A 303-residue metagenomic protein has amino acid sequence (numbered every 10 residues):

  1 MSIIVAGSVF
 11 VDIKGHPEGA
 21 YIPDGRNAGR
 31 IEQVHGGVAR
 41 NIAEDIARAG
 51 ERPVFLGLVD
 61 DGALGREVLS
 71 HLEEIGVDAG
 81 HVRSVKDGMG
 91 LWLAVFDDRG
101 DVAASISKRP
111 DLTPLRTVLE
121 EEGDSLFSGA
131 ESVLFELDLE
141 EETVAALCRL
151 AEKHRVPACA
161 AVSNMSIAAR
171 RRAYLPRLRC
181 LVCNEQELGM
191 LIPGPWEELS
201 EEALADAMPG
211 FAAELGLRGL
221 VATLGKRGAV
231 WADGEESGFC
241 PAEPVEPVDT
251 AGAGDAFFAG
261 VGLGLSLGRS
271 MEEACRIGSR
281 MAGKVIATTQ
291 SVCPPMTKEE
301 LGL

Functional and structural regions predicted by a protein language model:
M1-L58, A63-V77, W92, P247: Glycine-rich phosphate/adenosyl-contacting loop at the front of the ribokinase-like
S2-I3, E131-S132, C180, G219: Structural motif
I3-I4, N27, L199-L303: Conserved phosphate-binding/catalytic region of the ribokinase-like
I46, N184, G254: Short, conserved phosphate/pyrophosphate- and ester-handling motifs at nucleotide-, phospho-/glycolipid
A47, E152, S266: Gly/Ala-rich phosphate-binding loop of Rossmann-like dinucleotide-binding domains, activating on the conserved
L56-D61, G80-M89, A161-S163, A212 (+1 more regions): Beta-strand->loop->alpha-helix junctions that form or flank phosphate-binding loops in nucleotide-handling enzymes
S84, A94-S132, L137: Conserved phosphate-binding/catalytic loop of the ribokinase/pfkB sugar-kinase fold
C148, E152-P157, V162-S237: Conserved phosphate/ATP/ADP-binding segment of small-molecule kinases
